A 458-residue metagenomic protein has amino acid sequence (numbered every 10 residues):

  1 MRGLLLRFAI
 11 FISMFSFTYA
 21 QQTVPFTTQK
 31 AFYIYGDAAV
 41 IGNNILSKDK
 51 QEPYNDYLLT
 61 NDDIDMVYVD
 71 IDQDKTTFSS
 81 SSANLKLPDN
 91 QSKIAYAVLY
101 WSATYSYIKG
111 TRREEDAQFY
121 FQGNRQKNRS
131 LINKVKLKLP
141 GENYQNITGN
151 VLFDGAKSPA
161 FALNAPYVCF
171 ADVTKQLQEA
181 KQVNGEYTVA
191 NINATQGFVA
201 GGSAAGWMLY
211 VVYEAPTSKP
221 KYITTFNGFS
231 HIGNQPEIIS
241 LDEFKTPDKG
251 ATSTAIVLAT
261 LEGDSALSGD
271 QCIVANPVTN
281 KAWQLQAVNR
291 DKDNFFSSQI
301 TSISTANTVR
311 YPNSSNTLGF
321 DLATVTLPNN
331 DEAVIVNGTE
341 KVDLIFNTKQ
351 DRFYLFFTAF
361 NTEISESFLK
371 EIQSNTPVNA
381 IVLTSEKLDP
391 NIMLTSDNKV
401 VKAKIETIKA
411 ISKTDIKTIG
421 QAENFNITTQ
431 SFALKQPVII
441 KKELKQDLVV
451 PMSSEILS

Functional and structural regions predicted by a protein language model:
M1-T23, I408, P451, L457-S458: Bacterial Sec-dependent N-terminal signal peptides
R2-G3, A9, R112, K134-K138 (+1 more regions): Surface-exposed charge patches in extracellular/virion surface proteins
L6, I10-M14, T27, A306 (+2 more regions): Alpha-helical structural elements
R7, A204, Y210, T225 (+3 more regions): Functionally constrained cores in energy, signaling, and assembly domains
R7-I10, M14-T18, L152, N294-F295 (+2 more regions): Intrinsic disorder/low-structure terminal segments
F11-M14, T18, Y107, V400 (+1 more regions): N-terminal processing/targeting junctions
Q21-E371: Disulfide-rich extracellular domains of secreted proteins
E371-S458: Long, low-complexity repeat tracts used as extracellular stalks/passenger repeats and O-glycosylation platforms
